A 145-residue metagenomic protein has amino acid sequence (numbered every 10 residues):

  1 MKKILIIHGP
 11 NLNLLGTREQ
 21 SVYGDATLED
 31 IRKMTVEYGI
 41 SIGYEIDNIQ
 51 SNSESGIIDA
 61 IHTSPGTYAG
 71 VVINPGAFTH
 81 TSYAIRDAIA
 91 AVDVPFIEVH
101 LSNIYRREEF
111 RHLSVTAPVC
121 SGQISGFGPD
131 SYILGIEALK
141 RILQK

Functional and structural regions predicted by a protein language model:
M1-I4: Extreme N-terminal starter segment of soluble prokaryotic enzymes
P10-L12, G76-T79, S102-I104: Short glycine-rich anion-binding loops that position phosphate/pyrophosphate groups of nucleotides and phosphorylated
L15-E29: Glycine- and acidic-residue-enriched helix-capping/strand-helix junction motifs
E45-S55: Short beta->alpha junction loops
D47-N48, R106-K145: Short, glycine-/small-residue-rich phosphate/pyrophosphate-handling segment
T63, S82-A91: Short Gly/Thr/Asp-enriched flexible loops that form oxyanion-binding sites at enzyme active sites
S64-V71: Short acidic/histidine-rich motifs immediately flanking catalytic phosphotransfer sites in two-component signaling
A91-R107: Short, acidic/small-residue loops that bind anionic groups at enzyme active sites
